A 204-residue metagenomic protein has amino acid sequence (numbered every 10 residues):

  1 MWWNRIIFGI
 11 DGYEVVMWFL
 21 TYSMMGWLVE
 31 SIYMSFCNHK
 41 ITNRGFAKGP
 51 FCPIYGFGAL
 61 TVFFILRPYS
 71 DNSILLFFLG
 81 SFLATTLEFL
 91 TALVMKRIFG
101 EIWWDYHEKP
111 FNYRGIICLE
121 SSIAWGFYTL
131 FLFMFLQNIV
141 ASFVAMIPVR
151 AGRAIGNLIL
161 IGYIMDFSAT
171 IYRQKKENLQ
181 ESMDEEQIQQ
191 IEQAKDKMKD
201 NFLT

Functional and structural regions predicted by a protein language model:
M1-T204: Aromatic-rich, lipid-facing transmembrane alpha helices and their immediate juxtamembrane interface loops in integral
